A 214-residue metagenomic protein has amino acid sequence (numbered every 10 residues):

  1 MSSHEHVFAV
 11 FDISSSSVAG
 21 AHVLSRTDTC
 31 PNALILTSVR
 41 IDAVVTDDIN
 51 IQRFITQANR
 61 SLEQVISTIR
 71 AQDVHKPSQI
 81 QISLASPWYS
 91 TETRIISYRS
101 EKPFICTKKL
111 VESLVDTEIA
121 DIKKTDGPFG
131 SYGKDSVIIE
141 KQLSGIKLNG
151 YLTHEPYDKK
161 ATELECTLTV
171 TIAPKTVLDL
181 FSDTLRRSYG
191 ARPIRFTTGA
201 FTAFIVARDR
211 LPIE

Functional and structural regions predicted by a protein language model:
M1-S17, A21-Q79, L84-E214: Nucleotide/phosphate-binding catalytic cleft detector across ATP-hydrolyzing and phosphate-transferring enzymes
